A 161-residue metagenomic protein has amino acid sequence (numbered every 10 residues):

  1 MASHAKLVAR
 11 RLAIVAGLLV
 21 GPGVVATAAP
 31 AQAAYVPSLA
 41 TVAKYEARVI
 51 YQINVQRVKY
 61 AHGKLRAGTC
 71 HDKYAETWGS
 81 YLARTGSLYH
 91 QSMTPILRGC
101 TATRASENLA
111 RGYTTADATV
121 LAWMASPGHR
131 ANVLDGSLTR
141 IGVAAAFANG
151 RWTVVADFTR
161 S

Functional and structural regions predicted by a protein language model:
M1-L18: N-terminal export and membrane-targeting signals
S3-V8, A26-S161: Functional surface patches built around histidine and acidic residues
A13, G17-L19, L82, P95: Compositionally biased, low-complexity repeat tracts
L18-G21, A31: Cleavable N-terminal signal peptides
